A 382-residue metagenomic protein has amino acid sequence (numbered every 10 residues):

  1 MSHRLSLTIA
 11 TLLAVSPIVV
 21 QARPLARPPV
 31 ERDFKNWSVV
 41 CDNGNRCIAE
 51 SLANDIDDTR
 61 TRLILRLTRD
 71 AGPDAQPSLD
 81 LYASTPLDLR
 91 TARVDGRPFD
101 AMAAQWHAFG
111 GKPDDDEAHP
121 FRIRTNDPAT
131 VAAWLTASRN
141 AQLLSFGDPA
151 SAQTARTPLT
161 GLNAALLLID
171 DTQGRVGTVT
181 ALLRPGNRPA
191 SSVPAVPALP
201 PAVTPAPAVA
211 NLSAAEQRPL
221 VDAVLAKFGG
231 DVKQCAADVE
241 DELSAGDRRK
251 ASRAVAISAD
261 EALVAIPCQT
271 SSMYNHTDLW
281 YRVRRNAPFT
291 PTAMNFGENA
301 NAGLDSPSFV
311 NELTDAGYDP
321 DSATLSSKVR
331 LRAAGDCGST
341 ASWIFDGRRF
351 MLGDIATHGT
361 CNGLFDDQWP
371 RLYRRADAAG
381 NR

Functional and structural regions predicted by a protein language model:
M1-T8: Bacterial N-terminal signal peptides that target proteins for export
T8-S16: Bacterial N-terminal signal peptides
Q21-D238, S252: A generic "folded-domain core" signal
K227, D231-D241, R282-N299, G347: Surface-exposed loop/turn elements that mediate protein-protein interactions on large endomembrane-trafficking
A251-A254, L279-W280, D315, T340-W343: Hydrophobic/aromatic beta-strand elements that line small-molecule binding cavities or substrate pockets in beta-rich
I257-P267, D319-K328: Acidic/hydrophobic-patterned starts of short beta strands in beta-sheet-rich repeat architectures
S272-Y281, G335-A341: Structural motif
A293-R382: Short aromatic loop motif centered on NTY/YTY
